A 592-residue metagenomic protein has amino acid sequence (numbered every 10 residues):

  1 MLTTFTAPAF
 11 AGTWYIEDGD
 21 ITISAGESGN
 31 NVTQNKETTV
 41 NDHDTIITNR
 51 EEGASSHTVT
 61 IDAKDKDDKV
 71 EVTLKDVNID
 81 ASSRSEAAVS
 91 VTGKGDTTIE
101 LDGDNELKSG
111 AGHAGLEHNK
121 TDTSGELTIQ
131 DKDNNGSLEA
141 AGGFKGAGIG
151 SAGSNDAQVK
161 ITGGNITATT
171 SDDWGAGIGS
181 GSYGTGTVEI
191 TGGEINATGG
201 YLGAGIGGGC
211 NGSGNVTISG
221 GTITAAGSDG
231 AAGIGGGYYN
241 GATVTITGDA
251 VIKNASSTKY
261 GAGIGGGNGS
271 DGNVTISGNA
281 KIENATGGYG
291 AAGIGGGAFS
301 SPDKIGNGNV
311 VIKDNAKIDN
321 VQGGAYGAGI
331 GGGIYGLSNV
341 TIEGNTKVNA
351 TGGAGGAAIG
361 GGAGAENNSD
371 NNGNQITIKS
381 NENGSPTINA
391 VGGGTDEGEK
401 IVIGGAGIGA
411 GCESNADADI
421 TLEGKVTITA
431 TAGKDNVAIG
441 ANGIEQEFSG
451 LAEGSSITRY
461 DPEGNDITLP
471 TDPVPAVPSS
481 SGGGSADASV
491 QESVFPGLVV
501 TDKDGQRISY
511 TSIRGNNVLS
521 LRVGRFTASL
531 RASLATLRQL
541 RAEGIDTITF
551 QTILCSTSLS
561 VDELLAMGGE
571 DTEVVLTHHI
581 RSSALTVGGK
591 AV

Functional and structural regions predicted by a protein language model:
M1-T4: Bacterial N-terminal signal peptides
A7-S480: A composition-driven surface/loop motif
I46-N49, K69-K75, D80-R84, T92 (+2 more regions): Long, contiguous ectodomains of secretory-pathway proteins
